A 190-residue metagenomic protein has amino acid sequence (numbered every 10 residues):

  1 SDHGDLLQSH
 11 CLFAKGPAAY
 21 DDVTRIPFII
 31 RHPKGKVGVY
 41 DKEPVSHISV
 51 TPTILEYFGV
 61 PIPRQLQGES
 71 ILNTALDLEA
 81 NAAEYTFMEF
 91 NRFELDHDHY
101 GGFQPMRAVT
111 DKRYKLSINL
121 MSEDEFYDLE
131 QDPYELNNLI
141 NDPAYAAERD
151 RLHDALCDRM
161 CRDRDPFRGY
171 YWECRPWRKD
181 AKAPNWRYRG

Functional and structural regions predicted by a protein language model:
S1, P27-I30, V50-L55, Y127-D128: Beta-strand elements within well-structured catalytic alpha/beta cores of enzymes that handle phosphate/sulfate esters
S1-V39, S46: Histidine-centered active-site microenvironments of extracellular/periplasmic hydrolases and transferases
D5-S9, K36, I48-T51, E56-E125 (+3 more regions): C-terminal cap/loop subdomain of S1 sulfatases and analogous C-terminal strand-loop tails that border
V39-E43, P61, I140-N141: Short, solvent-exposed loop/turn segments at secondary-structure boundaries
D41-I48, F103, A146: Short, solvent-exposed loop/helix junctions and linker helices that flank or host conserved functional motifs
D132: Intrinsically disordered, low-complexity polar regions and short flexible loop motifs
L139-G190: Long, internal low-complexity/basic segments
